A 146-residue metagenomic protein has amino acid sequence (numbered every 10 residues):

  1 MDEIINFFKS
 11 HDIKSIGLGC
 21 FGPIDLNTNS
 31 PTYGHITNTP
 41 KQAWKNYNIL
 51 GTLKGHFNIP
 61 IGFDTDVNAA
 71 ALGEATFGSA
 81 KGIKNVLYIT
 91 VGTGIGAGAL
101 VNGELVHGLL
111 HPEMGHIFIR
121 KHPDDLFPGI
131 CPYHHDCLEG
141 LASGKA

Functional and structural regions predicted by a protein language model:
M1-D12: N-terminal phosphate-binding loop and adjacent alpha-helix
I13-S15, H135: A broad structural signal for short, well-ordered beta-strand segments within beta-sheet-rich domains
S15-I16, G22-N85, D124: Glycine-rich phosphate-binding loop and adjoining helix at the ATP-binding site of ATP-dependent phosphoryl-transfer
F21-I24, G92-G94: Short glycine-rich anion-binding loops that position phosphate/pyrophosphate groups of nucleotides and phosphorylated
H56, G62, F77-A146: Glycine/GP-enriched mid-protein hinge/lid loop-to-helix segment characteristic of carbohydrate kinases
